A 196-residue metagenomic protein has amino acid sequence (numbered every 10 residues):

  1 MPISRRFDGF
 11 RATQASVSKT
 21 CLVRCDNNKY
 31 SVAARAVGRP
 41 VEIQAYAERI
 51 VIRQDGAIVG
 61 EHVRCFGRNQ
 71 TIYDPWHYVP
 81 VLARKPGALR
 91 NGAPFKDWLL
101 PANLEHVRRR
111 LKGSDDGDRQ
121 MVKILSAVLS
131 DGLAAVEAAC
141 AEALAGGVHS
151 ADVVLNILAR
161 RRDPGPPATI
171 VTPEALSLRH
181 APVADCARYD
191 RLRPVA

Functional and structural regions predicted by a protein language model:
M1-A47: Active-site-proximal acidic segments at structured loop/helix or strand boundaries that coordinate catalytic metals
V51-A196: Protein C-terminal end segments and domain termini
